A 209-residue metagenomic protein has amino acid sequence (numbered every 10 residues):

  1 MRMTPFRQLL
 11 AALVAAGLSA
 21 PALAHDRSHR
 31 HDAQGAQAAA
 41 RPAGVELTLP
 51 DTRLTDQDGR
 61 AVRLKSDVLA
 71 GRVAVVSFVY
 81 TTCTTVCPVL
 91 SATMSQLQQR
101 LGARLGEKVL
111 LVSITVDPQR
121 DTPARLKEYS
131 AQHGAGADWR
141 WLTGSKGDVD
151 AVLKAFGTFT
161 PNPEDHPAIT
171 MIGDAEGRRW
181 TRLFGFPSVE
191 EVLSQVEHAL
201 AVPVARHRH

Functional and structural regions predicted by a protein language model:
M1-T55, H198-H209: N-terminal targeting signals for export/organelle localization
A33-A74, G102-K108, E128: N-terminal secretory signal peptides
L64-L90, M94: Short active-site neighborhood of thiol/selenol oxidoreductases, capturing the structured segment around
R72-V73, L90-S113, A131: Conserved helix-turn-beta segment immediately C-terminal to the redox Cys motif in thioredoxin-like folds
Q99-G106, A131-A135, K154-T158, E197 (+1 more regions): Sec-exported extracytoplasmic/periplasmic mature domains
E107-D121, A137-G147: Thiol-based oxidoreductase modules, predominantly thioredoxin-like and allied folds used for disulfide exchange
K127-P167: Short, internal strand/loop/helix patches that form the active-site neighborhood or redox-interaction surface
E164-H209: Thiol-/selenol-based redox modules, centered on thioredoxin-like and closely related oxidoreductase domains
